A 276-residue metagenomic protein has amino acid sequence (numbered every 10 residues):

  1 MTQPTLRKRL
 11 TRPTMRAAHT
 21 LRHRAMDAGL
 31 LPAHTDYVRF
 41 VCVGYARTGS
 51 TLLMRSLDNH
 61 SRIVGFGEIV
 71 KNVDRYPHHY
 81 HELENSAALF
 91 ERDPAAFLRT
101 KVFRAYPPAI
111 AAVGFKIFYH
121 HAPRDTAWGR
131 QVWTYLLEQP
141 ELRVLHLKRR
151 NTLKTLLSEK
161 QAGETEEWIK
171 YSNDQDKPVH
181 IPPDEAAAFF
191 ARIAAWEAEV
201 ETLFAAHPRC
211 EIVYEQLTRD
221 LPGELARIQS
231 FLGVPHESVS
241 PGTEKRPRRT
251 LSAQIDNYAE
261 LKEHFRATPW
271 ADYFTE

Functional and structural regions predicted by a protein language model:
M1-P108, S238, R246-I255, L261: PAPS-dependent sulfotransferase catalytic core
T35, C42-A46, P107, H121 (+3 more regions): Aromatic-acidic/polar surface patches that form glycan- and anion
G44, V64-F66, A112-K116, V144-L147 (+1 more regions): A structural signal for short, well-ordered beta-strand segments and their strand-loop junctions that often border
N59, K71, Y119, K154 (+1 more regions): Active-site micro-motifs of SAM-dependent methyltransferase domains
R62-I63, A109-A111, E141, A206-P208: A generic structural signal for alpha->beta connector loops
I69-H79, D174, P178, E185 (+1 more regions): The conserved 3'-phosphoadenosine-5'-phosphosulfate
A88-L142: A basic- and aromatic-enriched beta-loop-alpha substructure that forms the phosphate/nucleotide- and DNA/RNA-contacting
F118-E211, P222-E237: PAPS-dependent sulfotransferase catalytic domain
